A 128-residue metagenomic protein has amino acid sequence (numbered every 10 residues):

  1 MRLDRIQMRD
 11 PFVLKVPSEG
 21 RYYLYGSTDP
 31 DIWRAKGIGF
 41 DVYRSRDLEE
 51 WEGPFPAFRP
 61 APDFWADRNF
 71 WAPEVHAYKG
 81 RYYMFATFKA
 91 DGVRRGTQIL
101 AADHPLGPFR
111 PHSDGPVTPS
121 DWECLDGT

Functional and structural regions predicted by a protein language model:
M1-T128: Carbohydrate-active catalytic/glycan-binding domains of CAZyme proteins, especially the secreted or lumenal ectodomains
